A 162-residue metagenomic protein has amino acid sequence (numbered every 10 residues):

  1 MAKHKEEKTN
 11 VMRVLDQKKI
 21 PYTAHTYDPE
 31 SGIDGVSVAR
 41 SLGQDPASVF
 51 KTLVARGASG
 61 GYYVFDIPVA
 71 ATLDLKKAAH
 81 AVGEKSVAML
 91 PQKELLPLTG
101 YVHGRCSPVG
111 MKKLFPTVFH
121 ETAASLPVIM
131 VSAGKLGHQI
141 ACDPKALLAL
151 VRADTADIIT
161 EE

Functional and structural regions predicted by a protein language model:
M1-E162: Extended, low-hydrophobicity, polar/charged segments
